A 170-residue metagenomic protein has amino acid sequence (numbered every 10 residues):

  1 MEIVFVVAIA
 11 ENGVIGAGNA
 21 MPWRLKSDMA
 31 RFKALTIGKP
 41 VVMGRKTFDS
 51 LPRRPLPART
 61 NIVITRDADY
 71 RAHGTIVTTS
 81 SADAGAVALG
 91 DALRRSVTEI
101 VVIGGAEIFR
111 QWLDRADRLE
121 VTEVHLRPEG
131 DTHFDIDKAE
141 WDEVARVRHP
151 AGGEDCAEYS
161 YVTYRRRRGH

Functional and structural regions predicted by a protein language model:
M1-F5: Extreme N-terminal starter segment of soluble prokaryotic enzymes
V6-P40, R45-H170: Flexible, gly/pro- and Lys/Arg-enriched active-site loops
